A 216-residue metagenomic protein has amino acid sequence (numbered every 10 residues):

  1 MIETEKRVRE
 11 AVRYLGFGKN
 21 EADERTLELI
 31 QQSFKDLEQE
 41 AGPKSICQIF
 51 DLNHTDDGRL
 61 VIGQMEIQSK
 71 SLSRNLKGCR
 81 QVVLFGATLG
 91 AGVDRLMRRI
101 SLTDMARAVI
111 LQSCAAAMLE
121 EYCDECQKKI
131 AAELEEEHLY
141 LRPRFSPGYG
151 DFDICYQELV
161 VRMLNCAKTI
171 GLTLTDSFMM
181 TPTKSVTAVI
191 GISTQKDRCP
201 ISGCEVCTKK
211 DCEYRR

Functional and structural regions predicted by a protein language model:
M1-L111: Active-site helix-to-loop segments that bind/position phosphate- or nucleotide-bearing substrates and donors across
R25-E28, Q32, A117, E121 (+1 more regions): Conserved active-site and cofactor/substrate-binding residues in soluble primary-metabolism enzymes
L27, F34, V93, Q127 (+2 more regions): Alpha-helix initiation and N-capping motif
F34-A41, I130, L134, T208-D211: Structural signal for hydrophobic packing residues in well-ordered secondary-structure cores of soluble enzyme domains
P43-L52, I130-F145: Flexible, glycine/charged-enriched surface loops at secondary-structure junctions
L89, E137-E213: Short terminal or interdomain "cap/linker" segment that borders an active site or interface and mediates
A106-K128: Compact, glycine/acidic-enriched structural inserts
R216: Short cysteine/histidine-rich zinc-coordinating motifs and their immediately flanking basic loops
